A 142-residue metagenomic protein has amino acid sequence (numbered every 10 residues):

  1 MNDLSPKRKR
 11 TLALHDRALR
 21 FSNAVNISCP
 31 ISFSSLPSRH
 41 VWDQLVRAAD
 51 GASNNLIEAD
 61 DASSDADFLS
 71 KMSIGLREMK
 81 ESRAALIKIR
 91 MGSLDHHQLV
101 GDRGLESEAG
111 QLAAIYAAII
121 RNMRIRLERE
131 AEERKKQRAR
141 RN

Functional and structural regions predicted by a protein language model:
M1-N142: Short, C-terminally biased terminal segments at protein or domain edges
